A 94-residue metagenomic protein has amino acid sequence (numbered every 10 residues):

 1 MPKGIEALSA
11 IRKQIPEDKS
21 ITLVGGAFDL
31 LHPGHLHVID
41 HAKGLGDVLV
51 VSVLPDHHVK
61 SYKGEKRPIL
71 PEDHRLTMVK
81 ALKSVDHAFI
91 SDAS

Functional and structural regions predicted by a protein language model:
M1-S94: Nucleotidyltransferase catalytic core that binds NTPs
